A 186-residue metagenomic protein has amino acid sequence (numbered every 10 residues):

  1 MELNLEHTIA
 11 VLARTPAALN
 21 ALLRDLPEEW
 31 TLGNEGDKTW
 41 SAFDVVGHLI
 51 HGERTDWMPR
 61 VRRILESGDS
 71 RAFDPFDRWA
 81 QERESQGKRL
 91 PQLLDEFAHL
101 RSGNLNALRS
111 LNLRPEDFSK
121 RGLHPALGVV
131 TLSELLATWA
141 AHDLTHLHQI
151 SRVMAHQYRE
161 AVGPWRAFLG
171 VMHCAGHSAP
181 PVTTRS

Functional and structural regions predicted by a protein language model:
E2-W30, H51-R63: Alpha-helical bundle segments that constitute or directly flank the non-heme di-iron/ferroxidase center
L3, L26, W40, S85-K88 (+2 more regions): Short coil/turn linker and secondary-structure boundary residues
L5, L12, K38-A42, I50 (+4 more regions): Hydrophobic alpha-helical segments and helix-packing faces
L5-L12, P16-R24, A80-K88, S102 (+5 more regions): Small-residue-biased structural context
I9-L12, P27-E28, K38, M58-V61 (+4 more regions): Generic detector of short, locally flexible boundary/turn motifs and exposed helical patches
T15, R78-K120, E134-H142, L147-Q149 (+1 more regions): Acidic/histidine-rich alpha-helical segments that form the ligand environment of transition-metal centers
A21-R24, E28, R62, E66 (+2 more regions): Charged/polar positions within long, soluble alpha-helices
L32-F76, S119-S186: Short, contiguous alpha-helical
